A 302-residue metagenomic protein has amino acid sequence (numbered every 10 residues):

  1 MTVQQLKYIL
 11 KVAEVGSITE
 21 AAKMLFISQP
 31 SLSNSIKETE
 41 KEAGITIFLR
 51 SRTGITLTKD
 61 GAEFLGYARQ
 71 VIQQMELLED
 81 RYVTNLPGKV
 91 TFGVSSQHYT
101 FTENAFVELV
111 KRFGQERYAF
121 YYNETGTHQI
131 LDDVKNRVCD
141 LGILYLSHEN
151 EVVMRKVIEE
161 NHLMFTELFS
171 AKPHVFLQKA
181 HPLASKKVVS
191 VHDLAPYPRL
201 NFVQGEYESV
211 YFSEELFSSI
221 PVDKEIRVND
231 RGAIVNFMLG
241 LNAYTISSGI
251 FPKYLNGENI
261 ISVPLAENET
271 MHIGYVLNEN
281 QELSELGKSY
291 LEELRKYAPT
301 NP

Functional and structural regions predicted by a protein language model:
L10-S28: Short helix-boundary/capping micro-motifs
E40-L57: A short LG(V/I)-centered, amphipathic sequence patch enriched for acidic residue(s) preceding the LG motif
E42-A43, F64-L86, F101: Alpha-helical linker/hinge and terminal dimerization helices associated with HTH transcriptional regulators
K89-V153: Central regulatory/effector-binding core of bacterial HTH transcription factors
T102-E108, E151, S190-V191, A195-S219 (+1 more regions): Secondary-structure junction motif
K135-V138, Y145, Q204-I261: Hydrophobic hinge/microswitch elements
V157-P173, L177-R199: Flexible hinge/capping segments at coil-to-helix
E160-T166, A171, G232-Q281: Beta-alpha-beta core module
